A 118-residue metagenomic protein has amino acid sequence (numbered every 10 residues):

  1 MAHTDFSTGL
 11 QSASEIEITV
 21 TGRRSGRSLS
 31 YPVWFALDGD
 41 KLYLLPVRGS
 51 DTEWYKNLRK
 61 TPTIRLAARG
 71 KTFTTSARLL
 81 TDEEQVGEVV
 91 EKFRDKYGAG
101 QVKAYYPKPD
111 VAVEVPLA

Functional and structural regions predicted by a protein language model:
M1-E17, E84: Extreme N-terminal tail/first-helix region
T4-D5, L37, A68, T72: Generic signal for short, ordered secondary-structure residues within or immediately flanking folded domains
F6-T8, Y43-K56: Covalent nucleotidyltransferase core used to form phosphodiester bonds in nucleic acids
Q11-A13, S28, R59, K108: Short, solvent-exposed coil/turn segments
A13-V47, I64: Short beta-strand segments
G49-A118: Short, structured beta-strand-loop surface elements
